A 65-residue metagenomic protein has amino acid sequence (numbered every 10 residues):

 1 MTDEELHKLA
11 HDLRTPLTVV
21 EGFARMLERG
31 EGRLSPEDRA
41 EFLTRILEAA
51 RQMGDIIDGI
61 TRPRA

Functional and structural regions predicted by a protein language model:
M1-H7: A conserved signal-transducing helical linker
E5, D38-L43: DHp/HisKA histidine-phosphotransfer helix
F23-L34: Conserved C-terminal segment of the DHp
E48-M53: Short alpha-helical segment of the dimerization/phosphotransfer core of two-component systems
G54-A65: Short alpha-helical N-box/ATP-lid segment at the N-terminus of the HATPase_c
